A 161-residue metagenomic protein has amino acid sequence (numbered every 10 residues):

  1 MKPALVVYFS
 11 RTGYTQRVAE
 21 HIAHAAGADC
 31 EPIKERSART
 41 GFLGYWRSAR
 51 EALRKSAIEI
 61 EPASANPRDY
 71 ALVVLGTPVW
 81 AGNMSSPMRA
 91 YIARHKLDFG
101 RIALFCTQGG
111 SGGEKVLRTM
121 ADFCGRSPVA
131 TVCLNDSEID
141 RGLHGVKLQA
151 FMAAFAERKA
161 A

Functional and structural regions predicted by a protein language model:
M1-L75, G82-R89, A93, V146-A161: N-terminal beta1-alpha1-beta2 submodule of the flavodoxin-like/Rossmannoid cofactor-binding fold
M1-P3, G27, F99, G125-P128: A generic structural signal for alpha->beta connector loops
K34-R36, W80, F105, C133-L134: Residue-level "edge-of-site" marker
P67, A93-G100, F123-R126: Short, conserved loop/helix-junction motifs that constitute active-site signature segments in enzyme catalytic cores
L75-G76, L104: Redox-cofactor binding/interface segments in oxidoreductases and associated redox assembly factors
P78-A81, G109: Short glycine-rich anion-binding loops that position phosphate/pyrophosphate groups of nucleotides and phosphorylated
S85-R89, F99, L117: Generic internal hydrophobic packing segments that stabilize the cores of diverse globular domains
A103-L143: Short, glycine-/small-residue-rich phosphate/pyrophosphate-handling segment
